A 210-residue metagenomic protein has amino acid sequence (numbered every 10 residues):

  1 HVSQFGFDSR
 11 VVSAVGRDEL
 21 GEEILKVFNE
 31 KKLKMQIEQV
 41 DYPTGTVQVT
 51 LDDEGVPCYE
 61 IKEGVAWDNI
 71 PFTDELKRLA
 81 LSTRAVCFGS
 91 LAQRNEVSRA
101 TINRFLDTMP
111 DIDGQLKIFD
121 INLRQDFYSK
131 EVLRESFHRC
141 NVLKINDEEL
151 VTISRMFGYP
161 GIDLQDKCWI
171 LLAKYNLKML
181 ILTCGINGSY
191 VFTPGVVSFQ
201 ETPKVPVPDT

Functional and structural regions predicted by a protein language model:
H1-F5: Beta-barrel outer-membrane channel/assembly domains of diderm bacteria
D8-S90, D107, D111-Q115: Conserved N-terminal subdomain of the carbohydrate kinase-like
V11-S13, F119, L182: Structural beta-sheet core signal
V27-E30, D52-V56, E135-F137, P160-D163 (+1 more regions): Short, hinge-like loop/turn segments at secondary-structure boundaries
I70, I153-R155, V207-T210: Short, charged, surface-exposed secondary-structure boundary motifs
R78-L79, E135-S136, A173: Structural alpha-helical scaffold elements that stabilize or flank donor/cofactor-binding regions in carbohydrate
A85, G89-I170, N187-S189: Conserved beta-alpha-beta core of the PfkB/ribokinase-like small-molecule kinase fold
G161-T210: Conserved phosphate-binding/catalytic region of the ribokinase-like
